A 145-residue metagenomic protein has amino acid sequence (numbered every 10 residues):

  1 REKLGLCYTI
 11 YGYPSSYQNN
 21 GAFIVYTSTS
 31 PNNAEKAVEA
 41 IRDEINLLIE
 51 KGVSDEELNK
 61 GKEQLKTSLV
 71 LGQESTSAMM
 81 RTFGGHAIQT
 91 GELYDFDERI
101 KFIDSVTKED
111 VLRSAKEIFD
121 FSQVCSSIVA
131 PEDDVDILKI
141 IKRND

Functional and structural regions predicted by a protein language model:
R1-E50, D55-V106, F121-A130: M16 family metallopeptidases and their MPP-like homologs
E98, R113, D136-K139: Low-complexity, compositionally biased segments
V106-S114, I118: A short, acidic, amphipathic alpha-helical segment used as a generic capping/interface helix at domain edges
F121-D145: Proteolytic maturation boundary segments
